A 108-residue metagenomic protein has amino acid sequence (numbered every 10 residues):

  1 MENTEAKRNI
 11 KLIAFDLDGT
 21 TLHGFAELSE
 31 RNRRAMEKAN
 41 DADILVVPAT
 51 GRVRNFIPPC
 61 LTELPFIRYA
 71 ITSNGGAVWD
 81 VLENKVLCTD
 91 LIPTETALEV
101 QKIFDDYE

Functional and structural regions predicted by a protein language model:
M1-F15: Non-catalytic pre-domain segments flanking phosphatase-related domains
G24-L28: Conserved ATPase-coupling elements of RecA-like P-loop NTPase cores
E30-E108: Active-site phosphate-binding/coordination module
